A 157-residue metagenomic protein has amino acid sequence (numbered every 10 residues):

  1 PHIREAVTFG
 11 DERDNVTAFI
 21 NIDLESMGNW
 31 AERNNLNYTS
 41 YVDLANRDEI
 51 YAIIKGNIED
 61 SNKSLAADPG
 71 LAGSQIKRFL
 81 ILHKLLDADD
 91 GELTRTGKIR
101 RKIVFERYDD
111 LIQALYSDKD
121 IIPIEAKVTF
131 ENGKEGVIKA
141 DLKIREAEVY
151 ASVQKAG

Functional and structural regions predicted by a protein language model:
P1-G157: AMP-binding adenylation
